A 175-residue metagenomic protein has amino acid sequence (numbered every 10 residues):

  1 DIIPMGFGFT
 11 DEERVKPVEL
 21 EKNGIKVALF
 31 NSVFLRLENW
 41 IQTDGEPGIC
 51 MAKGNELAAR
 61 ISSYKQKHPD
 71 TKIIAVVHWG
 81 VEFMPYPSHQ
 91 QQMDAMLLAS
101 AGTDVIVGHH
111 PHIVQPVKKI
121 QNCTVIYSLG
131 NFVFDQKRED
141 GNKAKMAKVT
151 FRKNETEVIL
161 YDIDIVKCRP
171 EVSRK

Functional and structural regions predicted by a protein language model:
D1-K175: Acidic, metal/ion-coordinating pockets
